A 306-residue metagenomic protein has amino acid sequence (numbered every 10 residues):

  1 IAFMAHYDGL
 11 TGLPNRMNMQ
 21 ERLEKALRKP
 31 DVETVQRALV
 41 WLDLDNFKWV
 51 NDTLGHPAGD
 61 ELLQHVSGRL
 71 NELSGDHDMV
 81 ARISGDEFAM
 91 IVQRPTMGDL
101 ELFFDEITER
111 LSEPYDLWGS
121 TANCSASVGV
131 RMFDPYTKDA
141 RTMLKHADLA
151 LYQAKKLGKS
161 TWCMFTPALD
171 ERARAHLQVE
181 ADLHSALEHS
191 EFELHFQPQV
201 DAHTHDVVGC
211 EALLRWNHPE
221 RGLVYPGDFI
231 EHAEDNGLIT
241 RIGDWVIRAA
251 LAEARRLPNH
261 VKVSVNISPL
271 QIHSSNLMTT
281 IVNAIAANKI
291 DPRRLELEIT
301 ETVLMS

Functional and structural regions predicted by a protein language model:
I1-D8, A26, D170-L177, A181 (+3 more regions): A conserved signal-transducing helical linker
A2-H6, T11-A38, D45-G75, A81-Q93 (+5 more regions): Conserved long alpha-helical elements within nucleotide-processing catalytic cores of c-di-GMP signaling and class III
R22, A175-H232, N266, A287 (+1 more regions): Active-site core of bacterial EAL-family cyclic-dinucleotide phosphodiesterase domains
V35, E109, H189-H195, T240 (+1 more regions): PAS/PAS-like sensory domains
A38-D43, V80, L194-H195, E211: Active-site-flanking beta-strand signature of metal-NTP-handling nucleotidyl enzymes and homologous cyclase-like
V80, E106, R110-D116, S120 (+8 more regions): Cyclic nucleotide signaling catalytic output domains
I91-L100, W118-T121, A126-M143, A168-R172 (+3 more regions): Catalytic strand-loop-helix junctions within cyclic-nucleotide turnover domains
W162, R172, A202-E211, H232 (+1 more regions): Catalytic core of bacterial c-di-GMP phosphodiesterases, primarily the EAL and HD-GYP domains, capturing alpha-helical
